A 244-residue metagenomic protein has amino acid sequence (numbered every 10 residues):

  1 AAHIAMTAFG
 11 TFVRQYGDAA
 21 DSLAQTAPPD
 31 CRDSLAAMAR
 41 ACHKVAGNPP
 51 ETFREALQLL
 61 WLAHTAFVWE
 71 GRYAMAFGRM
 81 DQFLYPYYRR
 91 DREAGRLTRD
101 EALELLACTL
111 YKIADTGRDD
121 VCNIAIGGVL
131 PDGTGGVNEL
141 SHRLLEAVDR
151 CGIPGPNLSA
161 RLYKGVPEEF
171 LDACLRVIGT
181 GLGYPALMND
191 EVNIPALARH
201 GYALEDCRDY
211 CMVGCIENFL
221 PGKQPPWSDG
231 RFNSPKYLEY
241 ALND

Functional and structural regions predicted by a protein language model:
A1-A2, D30-A37, A41-D244: Conserved catalytic cores of very large enzyme subunits
A1-Q25: Mature extracytoplasmic enzyme cores
